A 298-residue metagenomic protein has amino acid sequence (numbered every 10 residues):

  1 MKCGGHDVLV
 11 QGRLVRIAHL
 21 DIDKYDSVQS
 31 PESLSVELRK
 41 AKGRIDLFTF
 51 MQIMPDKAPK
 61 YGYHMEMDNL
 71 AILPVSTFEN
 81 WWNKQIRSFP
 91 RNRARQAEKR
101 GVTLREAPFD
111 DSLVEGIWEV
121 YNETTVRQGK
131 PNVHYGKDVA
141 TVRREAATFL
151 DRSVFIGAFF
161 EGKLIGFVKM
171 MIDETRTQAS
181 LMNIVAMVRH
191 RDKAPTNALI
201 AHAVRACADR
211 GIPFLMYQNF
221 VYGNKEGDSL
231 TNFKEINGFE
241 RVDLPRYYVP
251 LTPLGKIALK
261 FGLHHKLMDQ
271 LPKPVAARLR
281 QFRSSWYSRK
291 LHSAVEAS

Functional and structural regions predicted by a protein language model:
M1-G43: Non-cleavable N-terminal signal-anchor transmembrane helices
M1-I17, Q52-H64, N80-D192, A201 (+1 more regions): A conserved beta-strand-loop-helix scaffold within acyl/acetyltransferase catalytic domains
C3-I17, Y61-W81, P213-S298: Active-site/acyl-donor-binding loops of N-acyltransferases
Y25-V28, K84-Q85, A194, V221: Residue-level marker of alpha-helix boundaries and capping positions
P31-N69: Non-catalytic accessory segments adjacent to catalytic cores
P31-R39, A94, V142-A146, T231-K234: Short amphipathic alpha-helical segments and helix-helix/interface helices
L34, L150-L259: Aromatic (often tryptophan-rich) hydrophobic motifs at membrane interfaces
